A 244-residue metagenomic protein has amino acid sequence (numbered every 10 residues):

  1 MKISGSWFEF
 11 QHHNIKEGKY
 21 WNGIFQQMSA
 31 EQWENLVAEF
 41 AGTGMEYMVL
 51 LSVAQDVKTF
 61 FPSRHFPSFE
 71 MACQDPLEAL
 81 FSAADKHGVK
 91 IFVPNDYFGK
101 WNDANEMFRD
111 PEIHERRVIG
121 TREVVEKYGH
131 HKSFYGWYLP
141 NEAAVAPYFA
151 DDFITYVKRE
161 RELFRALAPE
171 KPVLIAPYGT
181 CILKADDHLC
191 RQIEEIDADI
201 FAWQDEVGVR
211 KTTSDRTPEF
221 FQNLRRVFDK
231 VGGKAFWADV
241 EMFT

Functional and structural regions predicted by a protein language model:
M1-L51, G179: Boundary/entry segment of secreted carbohydrate-active catalytic domains
K2-W7, E46-V49, G88-F92, S133-Y138 (+3 more regions): Structural preference for beta-strand elements that scaffold enzyme active sites
G5-G18, G99-D103, K171-P177, Q204-V209 (+1 more regions): Active-site clefts of carbohydrate-active enzymes
N14-I24, A30, Q74, E78 (+2 more regions): Active-site-adjacent "subsite" loops/lids of carbohydrate-active enzymes
I24-A41, R116-K127, L183-I193: Short, acidic/polar
A30-G99, D152-V173, R216-E219, N223-K230: Aromatic-lined substrate-binding rim segments of carbohydrate-active enzymes
A54, D96-D103, G120-D151: Active-site groove signature of glycoside hydrolases
K132-N141, V145, A185-D215: Aromatic- and acid-rich polysaccharide-binding/catalytic face of secreted or lumenal carbohydrate-active enzymes
